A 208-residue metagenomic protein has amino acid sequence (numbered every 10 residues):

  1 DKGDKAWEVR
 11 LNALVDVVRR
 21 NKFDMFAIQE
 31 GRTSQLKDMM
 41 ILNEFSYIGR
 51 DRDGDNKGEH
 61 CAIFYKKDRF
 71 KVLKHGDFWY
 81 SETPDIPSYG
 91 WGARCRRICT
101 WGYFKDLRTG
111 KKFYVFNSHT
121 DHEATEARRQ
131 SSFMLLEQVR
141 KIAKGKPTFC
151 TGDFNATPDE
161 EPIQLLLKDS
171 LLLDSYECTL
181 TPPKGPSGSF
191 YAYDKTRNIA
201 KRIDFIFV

Functional and structural regions predicted by a protein language model:
K2-G3, Y80-W91, S118-R128: Surface-exposed cleft-lining segments at the edges of enzyme active sites
G3-V17: Glycine-rich, highly charged phosphate/nucleotide-binding loops
A6, R10, I28-G31, N56 (+4 more regions): Extracytoplasmic/periplasmic, Sec-exported soluble proteins
L14-K37, F64, G102, Y114-S118 (+3 more regions): Active-site beta-strand/loop signature of hydrolases that rely on acidic residues for catalysis
M25-Y114: Structured beta-strand-rich core segments of catalytic domains in phosphoester-bond hydrolases
I48-K66, S81-I86, G92-R96, G145 (+1 more regions): Active site of divalent-metal-dependent phosphoester/diester hydrolases
R96, K105-R129, F133, I142: Metal-dependent phosphoester/phosphodiester hydrolase catalytic core
